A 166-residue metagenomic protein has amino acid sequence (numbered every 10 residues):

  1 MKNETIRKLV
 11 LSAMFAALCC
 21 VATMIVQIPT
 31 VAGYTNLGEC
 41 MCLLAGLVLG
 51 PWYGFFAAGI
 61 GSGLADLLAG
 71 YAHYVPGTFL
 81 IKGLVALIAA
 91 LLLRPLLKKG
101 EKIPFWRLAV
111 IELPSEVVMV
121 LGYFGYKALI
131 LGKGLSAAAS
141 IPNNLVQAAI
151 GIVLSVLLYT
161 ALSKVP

Functional and structural regions predicted by a protein language model:
M1-P166: Loop-helix junctions at membrane interfaces
